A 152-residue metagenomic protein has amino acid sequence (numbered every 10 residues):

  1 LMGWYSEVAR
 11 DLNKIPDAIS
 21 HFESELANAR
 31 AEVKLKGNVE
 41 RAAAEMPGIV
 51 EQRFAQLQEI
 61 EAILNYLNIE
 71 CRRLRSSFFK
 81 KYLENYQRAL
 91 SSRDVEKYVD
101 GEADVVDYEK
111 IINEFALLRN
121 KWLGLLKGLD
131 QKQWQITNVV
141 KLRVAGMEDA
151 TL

Functional and structural regions predicted by a protein language model:
L1, A31, N38, A150-T151: Terminal, low-complexity, charged helical segments
L1-R30: Extended, charged low-complexity scaffolding/tethering segments
S24-A55: Short, charge-rich amphipathic alpha-helices with coiled-coil/heptad character
E61, K81, L123: Catalytic phosphate/metal-binding cores of nucleic-acid and nucleotide-processing enzymes, i.e., regions that mediate
L67-K110: Extended, amphipathic alpha-helical coiled-coil scaffold segments used for oligomerization/tethering in eukaryotic
N68-S76, D107-L142: Long amphipathic alpha-helical coiled-coil segments
R143-L152: Acidic, low-complexity, intrinsically disordered peripheral segments
